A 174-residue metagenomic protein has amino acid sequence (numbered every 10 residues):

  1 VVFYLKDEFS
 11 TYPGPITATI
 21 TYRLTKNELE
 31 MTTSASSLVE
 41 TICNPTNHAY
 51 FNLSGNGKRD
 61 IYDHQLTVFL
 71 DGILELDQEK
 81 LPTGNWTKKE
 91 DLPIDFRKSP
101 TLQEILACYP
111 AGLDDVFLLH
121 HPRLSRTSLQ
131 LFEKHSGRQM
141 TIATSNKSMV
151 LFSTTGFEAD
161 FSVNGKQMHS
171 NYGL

Functional and structural regions predicted by a protein language model:
V1-L174: An exposed, glycine/acidic-rich loop-and-rim segment of catalytic or binding clefts
